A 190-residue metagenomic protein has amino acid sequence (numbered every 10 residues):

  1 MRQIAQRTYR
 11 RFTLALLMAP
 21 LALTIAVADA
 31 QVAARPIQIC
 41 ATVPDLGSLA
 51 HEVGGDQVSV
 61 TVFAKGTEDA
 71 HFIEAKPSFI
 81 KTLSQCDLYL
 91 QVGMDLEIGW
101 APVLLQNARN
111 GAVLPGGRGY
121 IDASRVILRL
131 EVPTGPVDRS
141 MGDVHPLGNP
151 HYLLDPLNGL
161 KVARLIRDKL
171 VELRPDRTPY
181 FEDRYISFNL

Functional and structural regions predicted by a protein language model:
M1-Y9: N-terminal secretory signal peptides that target proteins for export/translocation
Q6, V27-D29: Intrinsic disorder/low-complexity segments, especially N-terminal tails and targeting/processing regions
R11-T24: Bacterial N-terminal signal peptides
D29-L190: Extracytoplasmic metal-acquisition and chelation regions
